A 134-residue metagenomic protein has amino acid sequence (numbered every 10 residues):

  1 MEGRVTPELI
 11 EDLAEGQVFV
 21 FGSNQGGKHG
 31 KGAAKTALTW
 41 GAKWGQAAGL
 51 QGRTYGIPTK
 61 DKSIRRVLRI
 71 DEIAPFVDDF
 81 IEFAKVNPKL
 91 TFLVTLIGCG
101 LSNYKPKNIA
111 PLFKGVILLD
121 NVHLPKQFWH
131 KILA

Functional and structural regions predicted by a protein language model:
M1-A134: Macrodomain-like recognition of ADP-ribose-binding/processing modules
